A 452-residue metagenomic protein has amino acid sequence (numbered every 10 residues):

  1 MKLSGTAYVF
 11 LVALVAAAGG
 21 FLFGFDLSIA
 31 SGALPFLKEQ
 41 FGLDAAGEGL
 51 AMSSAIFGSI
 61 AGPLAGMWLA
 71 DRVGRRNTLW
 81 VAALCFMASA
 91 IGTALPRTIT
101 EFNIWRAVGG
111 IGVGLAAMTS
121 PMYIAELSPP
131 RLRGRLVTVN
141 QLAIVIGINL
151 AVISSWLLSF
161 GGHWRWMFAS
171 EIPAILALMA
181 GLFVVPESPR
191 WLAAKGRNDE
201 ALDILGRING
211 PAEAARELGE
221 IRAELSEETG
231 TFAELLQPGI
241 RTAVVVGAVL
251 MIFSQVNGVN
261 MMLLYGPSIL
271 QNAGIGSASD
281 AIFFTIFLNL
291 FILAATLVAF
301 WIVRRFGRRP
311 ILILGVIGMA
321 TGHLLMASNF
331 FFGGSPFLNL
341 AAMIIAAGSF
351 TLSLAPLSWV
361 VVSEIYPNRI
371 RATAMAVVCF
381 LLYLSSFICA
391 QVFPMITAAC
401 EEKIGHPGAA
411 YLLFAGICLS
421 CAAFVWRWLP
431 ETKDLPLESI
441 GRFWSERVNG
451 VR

Functional and structural regions predicted by a protein language model:
M1-D199, G206, L225-R452: Alpha-helical transmembrane bundle of multi-pass membrane proteins
E48, A201-L202, A214-L218: Small-residue helix-packing motif on alpha-helices
I208-G210: Short helix/loop segments within enzyme catalytic domains that coordinate or immediately flank catalytic cofactors
A214-A223, F284: Short, well-structured alpha-helical segments
